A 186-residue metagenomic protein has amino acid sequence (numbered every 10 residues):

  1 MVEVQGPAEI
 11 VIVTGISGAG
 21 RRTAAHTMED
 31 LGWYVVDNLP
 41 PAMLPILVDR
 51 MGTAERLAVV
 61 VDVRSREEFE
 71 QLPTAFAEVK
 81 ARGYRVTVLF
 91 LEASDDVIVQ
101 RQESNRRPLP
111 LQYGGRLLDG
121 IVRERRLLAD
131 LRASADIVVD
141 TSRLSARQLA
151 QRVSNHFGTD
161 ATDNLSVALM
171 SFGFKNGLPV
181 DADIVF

Functional and structural regions predicted by a protein language model:
V2-E3, D119-F186: C-terminal accessory "lid"/substrate-recognition subdomains
G6-V11, A54-L57: Pre-Walker A (Motif I) flank of P-loop NTPase domains
I12-M28: Glycine-rich phosphate-binding P-loop
L31-K80: Conserved nucleotide-sensing/catalytic segment adjacent to the nucleotide-binding pocket in NTP-handling enzymes
A54-V59, Y84-T87, N164-L165: Loop/turn-to-beta-strand initiation segments
E67-F69, D95-Q102, P110, L128 (+2 more regions): Switch/connector loops and helix/strand junctions flanking conserved nucleotide-binding motifs in nucleotide-processing
Y84-R106, V139-D140, D183-F186: Conserved phosphate-donor/acceptor-positioning beta-strand/loop module used by diverse small-molecule
N105-G120: A charged helix-plus-loop insertion that forms the helical arch/lid used to bind and gate nucleic-acid substrates
